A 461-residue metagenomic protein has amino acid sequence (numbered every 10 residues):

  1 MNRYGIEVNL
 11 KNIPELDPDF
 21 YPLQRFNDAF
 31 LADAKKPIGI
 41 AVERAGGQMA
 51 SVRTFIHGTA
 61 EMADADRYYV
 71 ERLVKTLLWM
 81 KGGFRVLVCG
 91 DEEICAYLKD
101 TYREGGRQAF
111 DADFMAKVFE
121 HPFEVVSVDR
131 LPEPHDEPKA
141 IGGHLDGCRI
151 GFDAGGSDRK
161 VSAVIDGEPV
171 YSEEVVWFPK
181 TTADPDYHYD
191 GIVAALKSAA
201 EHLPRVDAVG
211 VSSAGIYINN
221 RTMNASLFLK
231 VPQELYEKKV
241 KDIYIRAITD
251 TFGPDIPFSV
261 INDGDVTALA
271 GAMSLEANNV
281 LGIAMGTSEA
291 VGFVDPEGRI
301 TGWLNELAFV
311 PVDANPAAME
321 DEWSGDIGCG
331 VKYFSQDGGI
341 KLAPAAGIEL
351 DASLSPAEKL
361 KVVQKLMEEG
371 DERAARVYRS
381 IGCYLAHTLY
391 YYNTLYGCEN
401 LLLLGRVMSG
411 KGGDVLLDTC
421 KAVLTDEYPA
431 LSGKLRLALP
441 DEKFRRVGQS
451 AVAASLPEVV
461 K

Functional and structural regions predicted by a protein language model:
M1-V52, A65, Y97, H135-I141 (+7 more regions): Glycine/GP-enriched mid-protein hinge/lid loop-to-helix segment characteristic of carbohydrate kinases
V8-N12, P22-D28, A32-A34, F55-A63 (+2 more regions): N-terminal, positively charged, Ser/Thr/Ala/Gly-biased leader segments that form transit/presequence-like amphipathic
T59-E71, K75-K81, E92-D129, V175-D190 (+5 more regions): Glycine-rich phosphate-binding loop and adjoining helix at the ATP-binding site of ATP-dependent phosphoryl-transfer
M80-E92, R205-A214, Y396-V407: Short glycine-rich phosphate-binding loop at a beta-alpha junction
R85-L87, G147-D153, V206-G210, V280-A284 (+2 more regions): Short glycine-aspartate micro-motif
H144-C148, A154-E173, T182-P185, Y189-V193: Structured, charged N-terminal subsegments at the starts of enzyme catalytic cores and at intra-chain domain/subunit
D186-H202, Y384, T388: Short, well-ordered amphipathic alpha-helical segments that serve as non-catalytic structural scaffolds within diverse
S380-C398: Phosphate/ATP-binding catalytic cores across multiple sugar-kinase/actin-like superfamilies, primarily ASKHA
